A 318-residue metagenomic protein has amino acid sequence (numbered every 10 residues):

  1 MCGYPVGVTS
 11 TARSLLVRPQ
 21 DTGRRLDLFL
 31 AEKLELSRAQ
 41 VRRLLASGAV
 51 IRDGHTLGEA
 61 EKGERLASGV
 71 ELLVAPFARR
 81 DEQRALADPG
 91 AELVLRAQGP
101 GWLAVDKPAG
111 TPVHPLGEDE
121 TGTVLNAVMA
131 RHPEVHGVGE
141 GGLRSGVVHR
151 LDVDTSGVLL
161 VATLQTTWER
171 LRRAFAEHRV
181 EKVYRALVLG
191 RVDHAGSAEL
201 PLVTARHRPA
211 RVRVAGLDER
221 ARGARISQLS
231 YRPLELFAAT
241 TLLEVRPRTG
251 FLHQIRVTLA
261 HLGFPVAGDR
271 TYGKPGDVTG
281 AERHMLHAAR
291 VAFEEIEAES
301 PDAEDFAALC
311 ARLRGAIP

Functional and structural regions predicted by a protein language model:
C2-P318: RNA pseudouridine synthases
